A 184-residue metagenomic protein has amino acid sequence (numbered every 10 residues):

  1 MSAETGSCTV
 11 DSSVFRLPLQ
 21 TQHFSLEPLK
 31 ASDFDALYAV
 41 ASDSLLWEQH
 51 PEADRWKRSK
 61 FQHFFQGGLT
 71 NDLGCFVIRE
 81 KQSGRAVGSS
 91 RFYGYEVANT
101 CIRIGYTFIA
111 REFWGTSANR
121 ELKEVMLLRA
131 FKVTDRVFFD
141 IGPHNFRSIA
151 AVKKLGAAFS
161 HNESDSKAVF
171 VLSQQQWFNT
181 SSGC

Functional and structural regions predicted by a protein language model:
M1-G115, E124, L128-R129, R136 (+2 more regions): GNAT-family acyltransferases
A118-N119: Glycine-rich acyl-CoA binding loop
H144-H161: Conserved active-site alpha-helix within GNAT-family acetyltransferase domains
